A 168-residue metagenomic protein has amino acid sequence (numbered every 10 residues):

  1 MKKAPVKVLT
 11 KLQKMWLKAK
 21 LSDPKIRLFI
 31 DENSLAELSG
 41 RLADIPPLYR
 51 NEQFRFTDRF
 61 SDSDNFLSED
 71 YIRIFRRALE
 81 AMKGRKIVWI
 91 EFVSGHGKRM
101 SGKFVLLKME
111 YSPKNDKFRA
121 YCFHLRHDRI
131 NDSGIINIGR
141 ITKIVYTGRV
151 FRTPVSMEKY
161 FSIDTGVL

Functional and structural regions predicted by a protein language model:
M1-L168: Short glycine- and basic-residue-enriched patches
